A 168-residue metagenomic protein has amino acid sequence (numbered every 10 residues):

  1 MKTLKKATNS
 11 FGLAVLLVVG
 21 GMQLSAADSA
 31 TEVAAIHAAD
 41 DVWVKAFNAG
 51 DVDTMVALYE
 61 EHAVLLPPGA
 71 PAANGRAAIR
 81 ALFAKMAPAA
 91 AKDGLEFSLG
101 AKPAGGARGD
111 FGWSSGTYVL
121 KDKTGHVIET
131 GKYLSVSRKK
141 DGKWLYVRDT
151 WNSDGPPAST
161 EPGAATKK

Functional and structural regions predicted by a protein language model:
K2-G12: Bacterial N-terminal signal peptides that target proteins for export
L4, G21-E61, A158-K168: Short, low-complexity N-terminal intrinsically disordered segments enriched in polar/charged residues
S10-G21: Bacterial N-terminal signal peptides
A30-H37, V52-D110, T117, V127: A solvent-exposed, acidic/Ser-Thr-rich amphipathic alpha-helical stretch
G109-W113, K132-L134: Structural motif
S115-K121: Generic short beta-strand segments
T130-G155: Short beta-strand edge/turn micro-motifs at domain boundaries
